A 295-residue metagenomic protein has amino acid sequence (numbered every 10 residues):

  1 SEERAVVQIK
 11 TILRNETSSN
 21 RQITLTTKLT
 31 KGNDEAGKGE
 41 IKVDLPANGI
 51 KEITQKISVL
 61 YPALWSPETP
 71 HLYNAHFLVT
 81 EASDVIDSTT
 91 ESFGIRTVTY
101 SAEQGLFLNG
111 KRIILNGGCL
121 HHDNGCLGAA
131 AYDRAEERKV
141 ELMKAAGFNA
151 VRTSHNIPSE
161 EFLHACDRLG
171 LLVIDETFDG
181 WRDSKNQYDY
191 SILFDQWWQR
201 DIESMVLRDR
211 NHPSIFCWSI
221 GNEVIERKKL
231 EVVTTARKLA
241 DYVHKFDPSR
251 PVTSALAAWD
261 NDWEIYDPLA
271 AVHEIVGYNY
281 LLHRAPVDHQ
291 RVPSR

Functional and structural regions predicted by a protein language model:
S1-A165, L169-V173, D201, L207 (+6 more regions): Secreted/periplasmic carbohydrate-active enzymes, especially glycoside hydrolases
K38, S184-Y188, Y266: Short acidic, glycine/proline-rich loop/turn micro-motifs
N116, F178-R200: Active-site-adjacent "subsite" loops/lids of carbohydrate-active enzymes
H122-L127, R182-N186, V224-R227: A short acidic, helix-capping loop that chelates divalent metal ions and anchors anionic groups
A129, D133, Y188-D195, K229: Flexible, glycine- and charge-enriched loops at secondary-structure boundaries
I157-P158, G180, A257-W259: Conserved beta-strand edge residues that scaffold enzyme active sites
R168, L193-R295: Active-site neighborhood of glycoside hydrolase catalytic domains
E176-F178, Y278: Acidic, His- and aromatic-enriched active-site or binding-groove loops in soluble protein domains that engage sugars
